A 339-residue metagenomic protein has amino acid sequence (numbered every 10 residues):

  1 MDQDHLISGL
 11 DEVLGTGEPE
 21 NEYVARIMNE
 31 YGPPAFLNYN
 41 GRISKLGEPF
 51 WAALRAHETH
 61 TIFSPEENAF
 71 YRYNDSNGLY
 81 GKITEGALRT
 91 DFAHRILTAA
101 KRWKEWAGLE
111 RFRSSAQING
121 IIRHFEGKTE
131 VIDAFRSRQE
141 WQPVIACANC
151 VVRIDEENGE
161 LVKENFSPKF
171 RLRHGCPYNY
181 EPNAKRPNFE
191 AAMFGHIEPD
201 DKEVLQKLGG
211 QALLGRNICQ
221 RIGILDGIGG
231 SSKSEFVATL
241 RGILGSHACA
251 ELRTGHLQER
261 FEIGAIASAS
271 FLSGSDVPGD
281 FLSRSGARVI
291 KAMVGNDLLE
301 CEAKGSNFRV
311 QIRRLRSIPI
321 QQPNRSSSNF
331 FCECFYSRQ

Functional and structural regions predicted by a protein language model:
D2-I7, H60-G86, Q139-E140, V144-F271: P-loop NTPase catalytic core of nucleic-acid-dependent motor ATPases
Q3-H174: Intein modules and their embedded homing endonuclease domains
I43-A52, L244-S246, R284-L299: A short, contiguous, amphipathic alpha-helix enriched in charged residues
G78, P278-D280, Q322-S326: Conserved nucleotide-binding/hydrolysis micro-motifs of P-loop NTPases
D91, R95, F236-T239, A265 (+4 more regions): Alpha-helical scaffold elements adjacent to nucleotide-binding pockets in ATP/GTP-utilizing enzyme cores
E262-V310: Conserved nucleotide-sensing/catalytic segment adjacent to the nucleotide-binding pocket in NTP-handling enzymes
L272-S275, R314-Q322: Structural recognition of the conserved hydrophobic beta-strand(s) that form the central parallel beta-sheet of P-loop
S327-Q339: A short helix-turn-beta junction within AAA+ P-loop NTPase domains corresponding to the substrate/partner-engaging
